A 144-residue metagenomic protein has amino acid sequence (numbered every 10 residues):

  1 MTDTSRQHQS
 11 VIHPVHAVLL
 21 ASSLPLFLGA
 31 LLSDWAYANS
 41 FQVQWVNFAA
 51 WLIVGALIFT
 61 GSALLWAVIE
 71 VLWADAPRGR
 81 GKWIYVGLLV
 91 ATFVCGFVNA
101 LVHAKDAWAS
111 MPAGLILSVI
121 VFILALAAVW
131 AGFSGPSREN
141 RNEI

Functional and structural regions predicted by a protein language model:
M1-L24: Cytosolic juxtamembrane helix and N-cap/initiation of the first transmembrane helix
M1-R6, S137-I144: Short, charged juxtamembrane terminal tails flanking transmembrane helices
H8, A36-A49, D106-M111, N142-I144: Membrane-interface interhelical loops and short amphipathic "cap" helices that link adjacent transmembrane segments
H13-L19, Y37-F59, G81-Y85, G114: Transmembrane alpha-helix entry/boundary detector in multi-pass membrane proteins
S22-L31, A50-V71, G87-V94: Core segments of alpha-helical transmembrane spans in multipass integral membrane proteins
V71-A104: Mid-chain, well-packed structural core segment of small domains
F97-L117: Membrane-helix boundary connector in multi-pass membrane proteins
I123-N140: Membrane-water interface at the C-terminal end of transmembrane alpha helices
